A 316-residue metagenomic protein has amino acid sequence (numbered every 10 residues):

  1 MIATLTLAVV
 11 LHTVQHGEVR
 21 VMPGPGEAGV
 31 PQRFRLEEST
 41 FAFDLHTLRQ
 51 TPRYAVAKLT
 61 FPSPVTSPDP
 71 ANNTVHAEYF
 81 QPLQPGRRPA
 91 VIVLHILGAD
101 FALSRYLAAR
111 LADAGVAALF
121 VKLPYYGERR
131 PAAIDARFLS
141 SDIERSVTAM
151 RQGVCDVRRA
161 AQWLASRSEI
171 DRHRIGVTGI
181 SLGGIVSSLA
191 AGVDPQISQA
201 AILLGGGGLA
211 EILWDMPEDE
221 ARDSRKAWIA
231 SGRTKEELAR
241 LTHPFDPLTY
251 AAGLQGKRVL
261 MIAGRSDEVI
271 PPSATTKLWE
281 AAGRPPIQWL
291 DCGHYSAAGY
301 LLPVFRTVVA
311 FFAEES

Functional and structural regions predicted by a protein language model:
L36-Q84: N-terminal cap/lid segment of alpha/beta-hydrolase-fold proteins
H76, R87-I96: Short beta-strand element of the alpha/beta-hydrolase
H95-V154: Cap/lid segment of the alpha/beta-hydrolase catalytic domain
R137-I180: Gly/Ser-rich "nucleophile elbow"/oxyanion-hole loop immediately N-terminal to the catalytic nucleophile in hydrolases
S188-E237, W289, G299: Hydrolase active-site cap/lid region
L254-Q255, L260-A263, D267: Short beta-strand/loop motif that positions the catalytic acidic residue of the alpha/beta-hydrolase fold
E268-A274: Conserved alpha/beta-hydrolase "acid-adjacent" motif
C292-F305: Catalytic histidine-centered segment of alpha/beta-hydrolase-like enzymes
